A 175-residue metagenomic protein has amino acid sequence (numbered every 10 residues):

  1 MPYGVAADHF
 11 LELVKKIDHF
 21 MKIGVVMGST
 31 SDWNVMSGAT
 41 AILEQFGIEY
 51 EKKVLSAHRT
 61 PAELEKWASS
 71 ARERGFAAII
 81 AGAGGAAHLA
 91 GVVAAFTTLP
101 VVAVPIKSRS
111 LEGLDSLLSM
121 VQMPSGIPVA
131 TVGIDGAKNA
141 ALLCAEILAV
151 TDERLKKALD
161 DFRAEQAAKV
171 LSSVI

Functional and structural regions predicted by a protein language model:
G4: Carbohydrate-associated surface elements
M21-R59: Glycine-rich phosphate/diphosphate-binding loop of Rossmann-like nucleotide-binding domains
S31-D32, L114-I175: C-terminal binding/interaction regions
D32-M36, P61-L64, A83-V92, L111-L114 (+1 more regions): Short glycine/serine/threonine-rich phosphate/pyrophosphate-binding segments that cradle anionic phosphate groups
T40, E65-K66, A95, R109-P124: Active-site-proximal loop->helix
K52-R72: N-terminal beta-loop-helix "entrance" segment that forms/cooperates in small-molecule cofactor or anionic ligand
W67-P105: Glycine-rich phosphate-binding loop
